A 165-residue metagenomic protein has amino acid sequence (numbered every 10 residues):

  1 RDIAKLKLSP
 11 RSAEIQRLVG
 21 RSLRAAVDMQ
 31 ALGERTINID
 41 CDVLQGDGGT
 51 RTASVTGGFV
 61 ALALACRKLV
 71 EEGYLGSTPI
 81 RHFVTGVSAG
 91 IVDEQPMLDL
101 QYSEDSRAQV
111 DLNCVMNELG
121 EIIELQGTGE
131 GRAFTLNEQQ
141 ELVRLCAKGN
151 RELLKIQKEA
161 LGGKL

Functional and structural regions predicted by a protein language model:
R1-L165: Polyanion-binding surfaces on beta-sheet-dominated domains and ring/shell assemblies
